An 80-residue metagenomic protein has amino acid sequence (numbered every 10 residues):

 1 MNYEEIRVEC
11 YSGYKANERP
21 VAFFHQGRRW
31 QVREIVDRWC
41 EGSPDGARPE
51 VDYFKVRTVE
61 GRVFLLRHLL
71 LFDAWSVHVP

Functional and structural regions predicted by a protein language model:
M1-P80: Cysteine-centric segments in proteins
